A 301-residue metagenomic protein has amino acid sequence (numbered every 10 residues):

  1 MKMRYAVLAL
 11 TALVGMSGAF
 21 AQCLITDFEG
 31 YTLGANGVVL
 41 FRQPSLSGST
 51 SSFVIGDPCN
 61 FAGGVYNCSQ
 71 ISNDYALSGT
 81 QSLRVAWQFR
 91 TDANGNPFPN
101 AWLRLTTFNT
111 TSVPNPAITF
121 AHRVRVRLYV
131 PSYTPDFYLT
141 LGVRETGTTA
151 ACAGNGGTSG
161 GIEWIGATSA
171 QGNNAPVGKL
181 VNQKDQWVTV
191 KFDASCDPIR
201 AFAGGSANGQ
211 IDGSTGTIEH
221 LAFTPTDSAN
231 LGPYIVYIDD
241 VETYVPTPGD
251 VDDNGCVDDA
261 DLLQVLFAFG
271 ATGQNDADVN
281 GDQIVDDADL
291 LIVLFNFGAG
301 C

Functional and structural regions predicted by a protein language model:
A9-A12, Y244-C301: Cellulosome-associated attachment modules in secreted, modular CAZymes
L13-A21: Sec/Tat signal peptide C-region and signal peptidase I cleavage site
A21-F61: Extracellular carbohydrate-recognition regions
F28, F192, L221, V236-T243: Extracellular beta-strand elements of beta-rich domains used for carbohydrate recognition/degradation or cell-matrix
N67-A101: Short carbohydrate-recognition loop motifs
F89-S206, L231-Y237: Extracellular ligand-binding interfaces
A150, G156, P198-R200, G205-T217 (+3 more regions): Acidic, glycine-anchored loop motifs typical of Ca2+
G213-G216, D227-Y244: Extracellular carbohydrate recognition
